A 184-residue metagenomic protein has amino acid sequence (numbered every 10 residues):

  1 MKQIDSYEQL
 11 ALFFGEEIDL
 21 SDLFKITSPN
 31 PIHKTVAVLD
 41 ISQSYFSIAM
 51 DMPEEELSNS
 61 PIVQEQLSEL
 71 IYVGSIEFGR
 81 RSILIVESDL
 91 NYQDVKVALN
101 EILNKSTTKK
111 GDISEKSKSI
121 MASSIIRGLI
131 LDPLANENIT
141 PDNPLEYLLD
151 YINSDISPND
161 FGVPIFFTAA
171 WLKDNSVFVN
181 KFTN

Functional and structural regions predicted by a protein language model:
M1-N184: Membrane-permeabilization and membrane-interfacing ectodomains
